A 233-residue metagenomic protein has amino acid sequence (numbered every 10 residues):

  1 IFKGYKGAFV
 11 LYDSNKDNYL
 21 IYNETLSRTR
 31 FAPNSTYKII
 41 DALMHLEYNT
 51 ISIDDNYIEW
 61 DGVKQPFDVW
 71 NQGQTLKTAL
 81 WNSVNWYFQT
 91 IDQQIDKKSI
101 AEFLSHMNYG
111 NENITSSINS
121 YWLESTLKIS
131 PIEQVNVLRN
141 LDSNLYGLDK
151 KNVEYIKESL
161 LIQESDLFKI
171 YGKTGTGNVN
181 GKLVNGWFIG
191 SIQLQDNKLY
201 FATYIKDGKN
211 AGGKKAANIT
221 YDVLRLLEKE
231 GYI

Functional and structural regions predicted by a protein language model:
I1, L26, Q93-S99, R139-I233: Structured C-terminal helix/loop/strand segments within mature extracytoplasmic catalytic/sensor domains
I1-S27: Beta-lactamase-like hydrolase cores
Y22-R28, Q72-G73, W81-F88, T115-W122 (+1 more regions): Flexible glycine/proline-enriched surface loops and loop-helix/loop-strand junctions
R30-D54, A79, Q134, F201: Active-site SXXK
F31-T36, W70-Q74, T78, N82 (+4 more regions): Soluble non-cytosolic domains of exported or imported proteins
L46-G62, L148-V153: Short, well-structured active-site flanking segments
Y57-T78, F103-E112: Active-site helix/loop module of the DD-peptidase/beta-lactamase fold, centered on the serine-lysine SxxK catalytic
T75, F88-L138: Mid-domain, small-residue-enriched loop/turn segments at the edges of structured enzyme/sensor domains
